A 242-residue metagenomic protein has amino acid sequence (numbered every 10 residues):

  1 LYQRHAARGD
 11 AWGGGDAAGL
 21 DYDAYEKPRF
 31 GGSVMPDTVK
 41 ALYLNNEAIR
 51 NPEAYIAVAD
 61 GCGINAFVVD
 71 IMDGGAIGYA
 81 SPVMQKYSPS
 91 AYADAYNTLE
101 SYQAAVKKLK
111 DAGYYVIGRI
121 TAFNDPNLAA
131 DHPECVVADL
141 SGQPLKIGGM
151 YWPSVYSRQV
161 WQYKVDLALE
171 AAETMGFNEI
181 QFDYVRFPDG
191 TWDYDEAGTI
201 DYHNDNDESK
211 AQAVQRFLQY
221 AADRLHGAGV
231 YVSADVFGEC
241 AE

Functional and structural regions predicted by a protein language model:
L1-A54, A59: Boundary/entry segment of secreted carbohydrate-active catalytic domains
G32-Y43, E47, G118-E170: Active-site-adjacent "subsite" loops/lids of carbohydrate-active enzymes
K40-A48, M84-L99, G148-Q162, H203-Q212: The substrate-binding groove and active-site-proximal loops of carbohydrate-active enzymes, especially glycoside
Y43, Y115-D125, Q181-Y184, P188 (+1 more regions): Aromatic-lined carbohydrate-recognition surfaces of secreted/lumenal glycan-active proteins
E47-C62, P89-A112, S209-Q219: Aromatic- and glycine-enriched glycan-recognition loops and surfaces that form the carbohydrate-binding subsites
P52-I77, A171-F182: Catalytic domains of carbohydrate-active enzymes, especially glycoside hydrolases
C62-N97, D189-E196: Aromatic-lined carbohydrate-binding/catalytic grooves of carbohydrate-active enzymes
A66-I71, S101-L145, E179-D183: Glycine-rich, aromatic-flanked loop segments that form ligand/cofactor-binding clefts across common enzyme folds
